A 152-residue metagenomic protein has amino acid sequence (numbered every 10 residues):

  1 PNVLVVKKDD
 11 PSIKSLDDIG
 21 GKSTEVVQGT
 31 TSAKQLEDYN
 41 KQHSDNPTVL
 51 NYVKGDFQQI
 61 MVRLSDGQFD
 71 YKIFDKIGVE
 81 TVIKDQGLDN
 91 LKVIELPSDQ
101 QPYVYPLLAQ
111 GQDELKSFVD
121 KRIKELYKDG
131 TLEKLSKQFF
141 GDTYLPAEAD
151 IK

Functional and structural regions predicted by a protein language model:
P1-K7, K84-K124, D142-K152: Periplasmic-binding protein-like
V5, S23-V27, K72, L107: Short, well-ordered beta-strand segments
V6-T24: Flexible hinge/capping segments at coil-to-helix
P11, L50-R63, Q100-P102: Short helix-initiation/N-cap motifs at beta->coil->alpha
D18, D75, G111-E125, T131-L135: Short amphipathic alpha-helical coupling segments at ligand-binding clamshell hinges and other catalytic/signaling
T31-Y52, G87-V93, I123-K152: Ligand-binding clefts/hinges and TM-proximal coupling segments of bilobed small-molecule sensing domains
Q35-Y39, V62-Q100: A ligand-binding cleft/hinge motif common to bilobed small-molecule-binding domains
